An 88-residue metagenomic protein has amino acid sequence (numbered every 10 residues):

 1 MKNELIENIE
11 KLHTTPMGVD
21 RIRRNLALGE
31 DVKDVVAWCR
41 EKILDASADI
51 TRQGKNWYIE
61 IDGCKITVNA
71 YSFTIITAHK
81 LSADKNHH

Functional and structural regions predicted by a protein language model:
M1-H88: Ribonuclease/tRNase effector modules and their secretory precursors
